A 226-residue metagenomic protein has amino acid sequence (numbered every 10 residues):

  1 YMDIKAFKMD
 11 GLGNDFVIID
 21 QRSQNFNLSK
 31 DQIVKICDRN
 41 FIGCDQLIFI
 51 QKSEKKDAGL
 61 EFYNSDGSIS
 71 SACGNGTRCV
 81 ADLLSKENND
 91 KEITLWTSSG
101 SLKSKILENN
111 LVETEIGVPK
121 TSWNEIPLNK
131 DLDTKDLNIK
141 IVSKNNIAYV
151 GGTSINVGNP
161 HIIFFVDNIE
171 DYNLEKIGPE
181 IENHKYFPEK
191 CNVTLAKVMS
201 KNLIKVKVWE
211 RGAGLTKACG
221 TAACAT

Functional and structural regions predicted by a protein language model:
M2-N109, I162-T226: A glycine-rich beta-to-alpha transition motif near the start of alpha/beta enzyme domains, typified by
N89, T97-V166: ATP-dependent small-molecule kinase catalytic core of the GHMP/sugar-kinase superfamily and closely related
